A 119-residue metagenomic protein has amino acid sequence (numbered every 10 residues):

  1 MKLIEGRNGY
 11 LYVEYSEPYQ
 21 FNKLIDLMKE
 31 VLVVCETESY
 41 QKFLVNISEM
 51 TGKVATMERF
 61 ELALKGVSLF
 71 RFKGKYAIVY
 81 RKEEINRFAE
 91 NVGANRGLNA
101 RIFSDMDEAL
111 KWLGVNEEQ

Functional and structural regions predicted by a protein language model:
M1-Q119: Amphipathic, Lys/Arg-enriched alpha-helical "gate/interface" segment within cytosolic domains that mediates
